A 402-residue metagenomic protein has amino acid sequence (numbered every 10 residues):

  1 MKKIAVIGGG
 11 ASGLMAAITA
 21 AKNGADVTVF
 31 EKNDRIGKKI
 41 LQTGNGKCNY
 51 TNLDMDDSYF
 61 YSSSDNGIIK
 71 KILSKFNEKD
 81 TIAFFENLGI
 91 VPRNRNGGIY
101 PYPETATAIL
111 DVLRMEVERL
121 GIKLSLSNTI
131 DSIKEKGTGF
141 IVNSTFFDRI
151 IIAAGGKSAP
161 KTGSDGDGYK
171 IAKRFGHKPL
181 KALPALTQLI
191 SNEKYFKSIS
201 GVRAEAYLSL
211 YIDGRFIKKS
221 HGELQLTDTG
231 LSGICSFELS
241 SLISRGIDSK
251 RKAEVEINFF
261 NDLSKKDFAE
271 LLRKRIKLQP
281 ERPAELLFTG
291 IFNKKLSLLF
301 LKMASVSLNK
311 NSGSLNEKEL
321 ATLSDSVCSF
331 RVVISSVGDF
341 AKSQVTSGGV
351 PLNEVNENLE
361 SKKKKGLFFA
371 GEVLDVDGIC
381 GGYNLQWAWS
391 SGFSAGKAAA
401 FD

Functional and structural regions predicted by a protein language model:
K3-V29, A395-A400: N-terminal Rossmann-like FAD-binding beta1-loop-alpha1 element of flavoenzymes
A5-I7, F30, I130, F146-K161 (+2 more regions): Short hydrophobic core segments
T28, D34-I36, L41-Q42, Y50-D57 (+4 more regions): An anion/pyrophosphate-binding glycine-rich loop and adjacent beta-alpha core in soluble alpha-beta enzymes
N45-N94: Glycine-rich active-site loop/strand segments that organize a redox cofactor
L126, S297-D377: A glycine-rich dinucleotide-binding beta-alpha-beta segment and adjacent secondary-structure elements that constitute
L126-G139: A conserved short coil-to-beta-strand element within the FAD-binding core of flavoproteins
R149-Y195: Glycine-rich loop(s) and the adjacent beta-strand/alpha-helix scaffold that form part
S158-I171, F175, V376-D402: A conserved FAD-binding loop/helix module that cradles the flavin
